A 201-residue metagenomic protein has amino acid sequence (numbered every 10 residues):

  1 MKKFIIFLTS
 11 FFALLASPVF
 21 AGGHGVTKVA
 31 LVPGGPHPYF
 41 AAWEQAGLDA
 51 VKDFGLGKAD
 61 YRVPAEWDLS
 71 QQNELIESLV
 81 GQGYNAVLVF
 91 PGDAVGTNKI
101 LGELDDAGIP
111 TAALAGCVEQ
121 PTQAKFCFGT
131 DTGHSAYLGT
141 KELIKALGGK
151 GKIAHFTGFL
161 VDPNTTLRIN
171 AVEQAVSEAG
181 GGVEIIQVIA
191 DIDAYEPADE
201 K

Functional and structural regions predicted by a protein language model:
M1-K2, F11: Universal eukaryotic N-terminal targeting presequences
K3-F4, A21-K201: A residue-level marker of the well-folded mature domains of exported/periplasmic proteins
F7-P18: Bacterial N-terminal signal peptides
